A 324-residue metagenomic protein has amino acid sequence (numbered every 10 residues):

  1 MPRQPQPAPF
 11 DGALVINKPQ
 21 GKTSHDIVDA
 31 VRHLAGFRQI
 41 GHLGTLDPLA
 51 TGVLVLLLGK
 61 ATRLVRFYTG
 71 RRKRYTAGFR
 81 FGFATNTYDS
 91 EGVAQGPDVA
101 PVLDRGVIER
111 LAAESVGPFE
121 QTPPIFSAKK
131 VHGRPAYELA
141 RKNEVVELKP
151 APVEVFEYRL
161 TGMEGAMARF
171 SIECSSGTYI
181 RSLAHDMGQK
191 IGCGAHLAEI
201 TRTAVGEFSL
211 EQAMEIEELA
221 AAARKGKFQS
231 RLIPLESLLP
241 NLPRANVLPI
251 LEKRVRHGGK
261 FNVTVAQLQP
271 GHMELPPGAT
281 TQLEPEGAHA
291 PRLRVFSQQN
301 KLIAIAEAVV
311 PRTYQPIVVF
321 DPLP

Functional and structural regions predicted by a protein language model:
M1-H42, L46, A50, G106 (+3 more regions): Accessory RNA 3′-end/elbow-binding domains used by RNA modification enzymes
M1-M214, A304-A306: RNA pseudouridine synthases
